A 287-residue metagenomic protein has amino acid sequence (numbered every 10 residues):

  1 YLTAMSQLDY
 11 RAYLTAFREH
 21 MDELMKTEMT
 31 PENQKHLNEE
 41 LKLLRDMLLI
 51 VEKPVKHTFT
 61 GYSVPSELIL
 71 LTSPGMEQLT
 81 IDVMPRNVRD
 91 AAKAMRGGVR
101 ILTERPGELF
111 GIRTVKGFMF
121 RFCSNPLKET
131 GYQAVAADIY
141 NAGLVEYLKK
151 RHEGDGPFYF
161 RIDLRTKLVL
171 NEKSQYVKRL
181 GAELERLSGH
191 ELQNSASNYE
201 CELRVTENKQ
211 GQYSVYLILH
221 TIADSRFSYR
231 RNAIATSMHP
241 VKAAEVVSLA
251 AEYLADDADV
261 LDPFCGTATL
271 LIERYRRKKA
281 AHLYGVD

Functional and structural regions predicted by a protein language model:
Y1-L8, E39-L43: Structural detector for internal amphipathic alpha-helices that build alpha-solenoid repeat scaffolds
Y13-E23: Alpha-helical repeat scaffolds
M29-K56: Eukaryotic acidic, Ser/Thr-rich intrinsically disordered low-complexity regions
L49-A196: Non-catalytic nucleic-acid substrate-recognition regions in nucleic-acid-modifying enzymes
G189-R204, V260-F264: Short, surface-exposed recognition loops or helix-turn segments adjacent to catalytic cores
E202-T221: C-terminal edge-of-domain segments
V215-Y253: SAM-dependent Rossmann-like transferase core, predominantly class I methyltransferases with a strong bias toward
M238-D287: Conserved S-adenosyl-L-methionine
